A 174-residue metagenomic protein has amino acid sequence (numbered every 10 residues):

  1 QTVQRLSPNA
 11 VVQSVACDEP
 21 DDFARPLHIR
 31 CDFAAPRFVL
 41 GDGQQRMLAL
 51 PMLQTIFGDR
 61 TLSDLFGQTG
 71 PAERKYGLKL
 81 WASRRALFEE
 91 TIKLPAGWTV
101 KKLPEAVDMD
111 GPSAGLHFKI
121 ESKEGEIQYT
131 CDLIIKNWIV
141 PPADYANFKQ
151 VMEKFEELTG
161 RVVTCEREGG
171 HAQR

Functional and structural regions predicted by a protein language model:
Q1-R174: A sensor for short, sequence-defined functional sites
